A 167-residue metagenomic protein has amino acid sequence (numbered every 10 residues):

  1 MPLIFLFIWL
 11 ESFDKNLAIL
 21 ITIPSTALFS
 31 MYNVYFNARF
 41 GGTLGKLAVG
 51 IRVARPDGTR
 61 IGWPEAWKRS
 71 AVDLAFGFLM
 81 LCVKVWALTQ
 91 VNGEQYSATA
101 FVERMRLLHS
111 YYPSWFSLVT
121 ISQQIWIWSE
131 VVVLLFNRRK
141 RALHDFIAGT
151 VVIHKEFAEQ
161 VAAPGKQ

Functional and structural regions predicted by a protein language model:
M1-Q167: Membrane-interfacial and juxtamembrane segments of integral membrane proteins
